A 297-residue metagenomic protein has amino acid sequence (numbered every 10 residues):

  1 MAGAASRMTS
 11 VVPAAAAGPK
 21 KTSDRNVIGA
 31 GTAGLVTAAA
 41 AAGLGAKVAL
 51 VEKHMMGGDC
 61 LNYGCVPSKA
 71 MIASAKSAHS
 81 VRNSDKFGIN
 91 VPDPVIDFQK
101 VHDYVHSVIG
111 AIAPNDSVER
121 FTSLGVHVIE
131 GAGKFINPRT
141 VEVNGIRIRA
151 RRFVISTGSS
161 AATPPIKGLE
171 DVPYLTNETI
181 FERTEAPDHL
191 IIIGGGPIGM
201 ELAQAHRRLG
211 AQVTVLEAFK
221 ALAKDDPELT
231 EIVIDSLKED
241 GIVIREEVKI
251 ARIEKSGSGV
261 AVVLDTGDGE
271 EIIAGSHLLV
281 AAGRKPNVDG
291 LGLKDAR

Functional and structural regions predicted by a protein language model:
M1-R25, G43-A46: Extreme N-terminal leader/targeting segments of oxidoreductases
G18-A33, A186-G196: Beta1/beta-strand and adjacent pyrophosphate-binding region of the FAD-binding site in flavoprotein oxidoreductases
K21-S23, V143-R152, D268-H277: Core beta-strand elements of the Rossmann-like FAD/NAD(P) dinucleotide-binding domain in flavoenzyme oxidoreductases
S23-L50, G199-R208: N-terminal Rossmann-like FAD-binding beta1-loop-alpha1 element of flavoenzymes
A42-L61, L209-L222: Glycine-rich FAD pyrophosphate-binding loop
C65, T157-Q212, L216, D240-V243 (+1 more regions): Glycine-rich dinucleotide-binding loop and its adjacent helix/turn
S68-S107: Glycine-rich active-site loop/strand segments that organize a redox cofactor
P92, H127-E130, K134-V141, L209-R297: A Rossmann-like FAD-binding core segment of flavoenzymes
